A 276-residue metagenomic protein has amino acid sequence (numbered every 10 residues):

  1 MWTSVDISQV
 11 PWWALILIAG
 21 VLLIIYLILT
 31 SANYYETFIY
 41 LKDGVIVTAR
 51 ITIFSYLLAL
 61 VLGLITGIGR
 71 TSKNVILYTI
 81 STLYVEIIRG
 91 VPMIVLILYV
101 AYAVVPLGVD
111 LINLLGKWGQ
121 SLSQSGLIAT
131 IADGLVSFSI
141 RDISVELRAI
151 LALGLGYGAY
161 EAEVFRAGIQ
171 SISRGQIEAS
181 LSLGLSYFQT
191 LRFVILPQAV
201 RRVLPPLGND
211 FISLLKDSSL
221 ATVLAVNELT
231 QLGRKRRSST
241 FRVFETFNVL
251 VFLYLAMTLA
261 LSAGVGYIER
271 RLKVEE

Functional and structural regions predicted by a protein language model:
M1-E276: Transmembrane alpha-helices and adjacent helix-loop boundaries
